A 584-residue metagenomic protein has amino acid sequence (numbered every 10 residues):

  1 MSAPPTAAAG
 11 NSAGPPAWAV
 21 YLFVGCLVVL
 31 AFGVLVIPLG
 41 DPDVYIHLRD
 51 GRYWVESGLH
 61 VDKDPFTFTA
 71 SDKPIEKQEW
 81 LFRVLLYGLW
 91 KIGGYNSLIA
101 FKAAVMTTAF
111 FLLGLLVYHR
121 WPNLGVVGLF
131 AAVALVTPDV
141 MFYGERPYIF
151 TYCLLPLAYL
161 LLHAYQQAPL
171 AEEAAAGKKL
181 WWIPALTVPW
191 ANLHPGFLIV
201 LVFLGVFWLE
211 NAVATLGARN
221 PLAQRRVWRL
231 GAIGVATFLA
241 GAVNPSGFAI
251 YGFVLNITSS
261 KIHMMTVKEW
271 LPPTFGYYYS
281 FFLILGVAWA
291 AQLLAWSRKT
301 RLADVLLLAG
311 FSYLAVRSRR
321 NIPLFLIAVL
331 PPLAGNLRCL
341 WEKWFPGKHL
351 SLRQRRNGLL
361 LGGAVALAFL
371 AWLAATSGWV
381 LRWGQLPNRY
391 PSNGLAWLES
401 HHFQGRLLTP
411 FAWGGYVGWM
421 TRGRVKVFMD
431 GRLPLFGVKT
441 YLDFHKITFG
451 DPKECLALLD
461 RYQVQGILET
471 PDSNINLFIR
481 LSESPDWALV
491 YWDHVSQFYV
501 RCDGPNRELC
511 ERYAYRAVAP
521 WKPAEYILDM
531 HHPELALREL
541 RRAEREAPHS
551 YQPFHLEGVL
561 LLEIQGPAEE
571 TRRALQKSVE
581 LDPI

Functional and structural regions predicted by a protein language model:
A31, L135-D139, A174, K179-P195 (+3 more regions): Membrane-interface alpha helices of multi-pass inner-membrane proteins
A100-R120: Transmembrane-helix motifs of polytopic, lipid-linked glycan transferases
L112, L135, F150-L170, L204-A212: Specific aromatic-rich, kink-prone transmembrane helix
L113-T137, Y152-C153: Transmembrane-helix signature of polytopic, membrane-embedded enzymes that assemble or transfer cell-envelope glycans
F142-F150: Short acidic/glycine- and proline-prone juxtamembrane loop motifs at membrane-interface regions of multi-pass membrane
A158-K178, W289-W296: Membrane-interface transmembrane helices that cradle and orient dolichyl/undecaprenyl
P195-R298, L326, P332: Transmembrane catalytic cores of multi-pass membrane glycosyltransferases and polysaccharide-assembly enzymes
T376-K426, L433-I584: C-terminal luminal/periplasmic domains and tails of membrane-associated envelope-modifying transferases
